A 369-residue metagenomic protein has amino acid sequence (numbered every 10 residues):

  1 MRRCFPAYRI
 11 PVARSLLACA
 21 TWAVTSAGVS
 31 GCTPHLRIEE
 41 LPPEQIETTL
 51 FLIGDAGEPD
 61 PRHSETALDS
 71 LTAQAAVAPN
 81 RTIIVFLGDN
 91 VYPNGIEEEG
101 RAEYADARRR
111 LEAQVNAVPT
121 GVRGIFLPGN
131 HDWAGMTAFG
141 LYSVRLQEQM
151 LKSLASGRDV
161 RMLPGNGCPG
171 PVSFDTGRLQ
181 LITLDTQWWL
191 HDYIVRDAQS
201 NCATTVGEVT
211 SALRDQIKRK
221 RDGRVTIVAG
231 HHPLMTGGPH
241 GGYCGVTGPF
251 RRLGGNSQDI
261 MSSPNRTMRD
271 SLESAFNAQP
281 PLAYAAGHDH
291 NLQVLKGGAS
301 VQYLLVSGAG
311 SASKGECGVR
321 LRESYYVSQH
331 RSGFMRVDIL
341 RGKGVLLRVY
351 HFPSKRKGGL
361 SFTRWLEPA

Functional and structural regions predicted by a protein language model:
M1-P11: N-terminal secretory signal peptides that target proteins for export/translocation
R14-G28: Bacterial N-terminal signal peptides
C32-Y104: N-terminal active-site segment of His-dependent metallophosphoesterases
L50-L52, I84-F86, F126-L127, V228 (+1 more regions): Residue-level marker for buried hydrophobic side chains located in beta-strands that build the well-ordered beta-sheet
D55, G88-D89, G129-N130, L184 (+2 more regions): Active-site glycine-centered loops adjacent to acidic/histidine catalytic or metal-binding residues that shape
E58, Y92, W188, L234 (+1 more regions): Short, glycine/acidic-enriched loop or turn micro-motifs at the edges of active sites
G95-D222, T226, H240-S263, S271-A283 (+1 more regions): Extended active-site neighborhood of metal-dependent phosphoesterases/phosphodiesterases
Y326-A369: A short C-terminal boundary segment appended to hydrolase-like catalytic domains
